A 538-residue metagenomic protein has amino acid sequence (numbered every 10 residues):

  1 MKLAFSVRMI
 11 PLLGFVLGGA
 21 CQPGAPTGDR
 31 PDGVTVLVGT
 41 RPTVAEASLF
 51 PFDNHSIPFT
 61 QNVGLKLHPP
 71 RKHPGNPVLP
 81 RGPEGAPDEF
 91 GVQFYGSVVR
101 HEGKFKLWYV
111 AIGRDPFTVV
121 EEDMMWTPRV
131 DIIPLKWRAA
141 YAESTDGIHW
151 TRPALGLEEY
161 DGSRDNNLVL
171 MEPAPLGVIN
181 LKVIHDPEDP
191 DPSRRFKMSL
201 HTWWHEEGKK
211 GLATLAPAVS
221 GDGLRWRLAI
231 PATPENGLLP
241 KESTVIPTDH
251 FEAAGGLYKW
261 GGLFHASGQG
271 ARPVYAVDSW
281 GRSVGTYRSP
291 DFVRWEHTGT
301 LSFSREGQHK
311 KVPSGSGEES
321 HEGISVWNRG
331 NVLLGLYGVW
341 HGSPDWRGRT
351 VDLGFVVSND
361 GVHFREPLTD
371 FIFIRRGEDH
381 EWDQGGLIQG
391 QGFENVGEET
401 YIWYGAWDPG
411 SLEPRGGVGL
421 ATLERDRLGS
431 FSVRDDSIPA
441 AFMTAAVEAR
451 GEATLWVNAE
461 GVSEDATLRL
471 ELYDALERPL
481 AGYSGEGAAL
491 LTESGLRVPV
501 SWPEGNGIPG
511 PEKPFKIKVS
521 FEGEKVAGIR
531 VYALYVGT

Functional and structural regions predicted by a protein language model:
M1-F5: N-terminal secretory signal peptides that target proteins for export/translocation
R8-G19: Bacterial N-terminal signal peptides
A25-T538: Carbohydrate-active catalytic/glycan-binding domains of CAZyme proteins, especially the secreted or lumenal ectodomains
